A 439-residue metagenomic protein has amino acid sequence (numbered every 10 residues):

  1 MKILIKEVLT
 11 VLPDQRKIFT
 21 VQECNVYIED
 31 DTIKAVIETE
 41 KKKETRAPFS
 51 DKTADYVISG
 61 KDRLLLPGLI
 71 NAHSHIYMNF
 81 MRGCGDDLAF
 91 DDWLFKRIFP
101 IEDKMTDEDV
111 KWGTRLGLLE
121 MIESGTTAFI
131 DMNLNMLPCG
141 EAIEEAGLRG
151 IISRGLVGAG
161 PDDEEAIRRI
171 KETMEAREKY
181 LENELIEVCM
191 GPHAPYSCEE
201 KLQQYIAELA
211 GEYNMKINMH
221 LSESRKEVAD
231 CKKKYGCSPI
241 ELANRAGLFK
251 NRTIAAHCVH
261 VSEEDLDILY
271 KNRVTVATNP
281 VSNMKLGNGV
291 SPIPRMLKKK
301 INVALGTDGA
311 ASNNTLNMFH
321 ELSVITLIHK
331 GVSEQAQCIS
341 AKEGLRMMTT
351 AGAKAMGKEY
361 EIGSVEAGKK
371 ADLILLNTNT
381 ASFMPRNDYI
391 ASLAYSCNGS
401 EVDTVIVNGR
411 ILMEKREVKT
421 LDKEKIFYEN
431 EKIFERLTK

Functional and structural regions predicted by a protein language model:
M1-S50: N-terminal metal-binding scaffold of metallo-dependent hydrolase/deaminase domains
K2-E7, T45-D91, R115, L119-E123: Replace "His-x-His-based motif
T10-E23, L286-G287, A353-I390: Acidic, glycine-enriched loop/beta-strand segments at the rims of small-molecule binding/catalytic pockets
F80-W112, A146-P161, A166-I167, R225-R252 (+2 more regions): Active-site gating loops and adjacent loop-to-helix segments of metal-dependent hydrolytic enzymes
R82-L148, R169-E182, N430-K439: Alpha-helical scaffold segments that flank or form the walls of functional sites
P138-V259: Metal-coordinating catalytic core of metallo-dependent amide/deamination hydrolases
R245-R252, P294-T380, S396-N398: His/Asp/Glu-enriched, well-ordered alpha-helical/loop segment that forms or immediately abuts the divalent-metal
K370-F427: C-terminal cap of metal-dependent C-N hydrolases
